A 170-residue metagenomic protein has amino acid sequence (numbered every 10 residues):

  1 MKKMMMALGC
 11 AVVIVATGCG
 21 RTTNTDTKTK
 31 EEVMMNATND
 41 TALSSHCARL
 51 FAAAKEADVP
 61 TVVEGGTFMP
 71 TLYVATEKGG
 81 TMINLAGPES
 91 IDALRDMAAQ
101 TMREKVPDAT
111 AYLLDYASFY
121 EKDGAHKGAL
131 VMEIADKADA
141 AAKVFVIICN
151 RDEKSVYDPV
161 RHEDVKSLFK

Functional and structural regions predicted by a protein language model:
M1-L8: Bacterial N-terminal signal peptides that target proteins for export
A11-V12: Repetitive helical segments and hydrophobic/amphipathic motifs
V15-G18: C-terminal motif of bacterial Sec signal peptides marking the signal peptidase cleavage site
G20-E31: Bacterial Sec signal peptide processing site at the extreme N-terminus
H46-T61: Phosphate-interacting basic helix/loop segments used at nucleotide- and nucleic-acid interfaces
V63-G87: N-terminal interaction modules that seed assembly of large macromolecular complexes
M82-K122: Mature extracytoplasmic domains of secretory-pathway proteins
T110-K170: Low-complexity intrinsically disordered segments
